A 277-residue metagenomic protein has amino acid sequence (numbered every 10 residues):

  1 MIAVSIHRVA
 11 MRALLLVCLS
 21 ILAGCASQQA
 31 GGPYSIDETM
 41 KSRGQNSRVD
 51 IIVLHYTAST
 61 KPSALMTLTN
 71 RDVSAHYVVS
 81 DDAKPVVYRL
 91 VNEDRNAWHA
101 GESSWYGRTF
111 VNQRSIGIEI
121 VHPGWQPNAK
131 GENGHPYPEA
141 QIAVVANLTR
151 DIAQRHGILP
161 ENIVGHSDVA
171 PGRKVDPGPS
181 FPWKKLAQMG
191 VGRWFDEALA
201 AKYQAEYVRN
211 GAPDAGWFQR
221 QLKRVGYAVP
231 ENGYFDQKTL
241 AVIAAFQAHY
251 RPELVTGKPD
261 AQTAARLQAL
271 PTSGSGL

Functional and structural regions predicted by a protein language model:
I2-L15: Bacterial N-terminal signal peptides that target proteins for export
I21-G24: C-terminal motif of bacterial Sec signal peptides marking the signal peptidase cleavage site
Q28-Q45, D50-L159: Active-site-adjacent loop/helix surface patches within enzyme catalytic domains that shape the substrate-binding cleft
G44, V78, P179-K202: Acidic, His- and aromatic-enriched active-site or binding-groove loops in soluble protein domains that engage sugars
R48, D72, E132-A143, P177-S180 (+3 more regions): Soluble non-cytosolic domains of exported or imported proteins
S104-G107, A129-A140, P171-R173, Y203-G211 (+2 more regions): Second-shell loop/turn segments in exported
I158-R173: Acidic/histidine-rich, metal-coordinating catalytic segments
E206-L270, G276-L277: Short acidic, glycine/serine/threonine-rich helix-capping segments at coil-helix boundaries
